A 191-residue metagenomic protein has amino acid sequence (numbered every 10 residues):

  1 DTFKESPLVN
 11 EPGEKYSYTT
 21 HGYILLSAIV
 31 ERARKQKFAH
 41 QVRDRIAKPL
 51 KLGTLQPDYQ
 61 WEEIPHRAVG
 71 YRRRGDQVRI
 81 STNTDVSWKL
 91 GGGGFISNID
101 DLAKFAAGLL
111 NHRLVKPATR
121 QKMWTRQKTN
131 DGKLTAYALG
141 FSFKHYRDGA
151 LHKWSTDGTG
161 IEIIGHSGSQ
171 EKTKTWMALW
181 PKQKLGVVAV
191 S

Functional and structural regions predicted by a protein language model:
D1-E171, T175-W176: Short, surface-exposed loop or secondary-structure junction motifs that flank catalytic or metal-binding residues
H166, K174-S191: Short, well-ordered beta-strand elements
